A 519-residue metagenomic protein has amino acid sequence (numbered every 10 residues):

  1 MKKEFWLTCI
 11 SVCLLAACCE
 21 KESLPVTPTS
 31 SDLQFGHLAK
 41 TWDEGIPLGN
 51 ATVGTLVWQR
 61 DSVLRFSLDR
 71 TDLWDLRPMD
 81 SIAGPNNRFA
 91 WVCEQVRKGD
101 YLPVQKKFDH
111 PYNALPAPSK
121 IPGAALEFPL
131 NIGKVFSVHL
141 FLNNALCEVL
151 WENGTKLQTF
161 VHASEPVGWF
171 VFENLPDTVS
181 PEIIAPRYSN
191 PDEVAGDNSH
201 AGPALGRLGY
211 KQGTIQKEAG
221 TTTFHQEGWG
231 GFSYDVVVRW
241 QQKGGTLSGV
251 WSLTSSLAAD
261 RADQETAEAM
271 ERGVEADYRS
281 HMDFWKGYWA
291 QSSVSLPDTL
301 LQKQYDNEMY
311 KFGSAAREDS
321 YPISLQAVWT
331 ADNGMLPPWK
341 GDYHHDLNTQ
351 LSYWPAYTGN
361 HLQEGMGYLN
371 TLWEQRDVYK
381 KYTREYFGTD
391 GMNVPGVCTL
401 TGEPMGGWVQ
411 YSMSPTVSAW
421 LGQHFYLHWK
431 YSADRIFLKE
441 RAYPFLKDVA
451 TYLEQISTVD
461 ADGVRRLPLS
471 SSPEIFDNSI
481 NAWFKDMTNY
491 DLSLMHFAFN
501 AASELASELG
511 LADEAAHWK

Functional and structural regions predicted by a protein language model:
M1-P25: Bacterial Sec-dependent N-terminal signal peptides
C19-E44, L48-D342, H361-M366, L372-K381 (+1 more regions): Acidic/polar, glycine-enriched structural segments that form the non-catalytic walls/loops of the carbohydrate-binding
P28, D32, L325, G367-N370 (+4 more regions): Beta-strand segments within the central parallel beta-sheet cores of soluble alpha/beta enzyme folds
E152-V167, T178, R187, P415 (+1 more regions): A conserved hydrophobic secondary-structure block that centers on an alpha-helix together with its immediately flanking
L300, Q304-N307, E364-Q375, F437-L453 (+3 more regions): Extended, well-ordered alpha-helical scaffold segments
K311-S314, T349-Q363, A419, F425-R435: Alpha-helical support elements that line or immediately flank enzyme active sites and cofactor-binding pockets
A327-D342, D390-E440, E454-W518: The feature captures the catalytic groove of carbohydrate-active enzymes
L369-L372, R376-P404: Active-site cradle of extracellular carbohydrate-active enzymes
